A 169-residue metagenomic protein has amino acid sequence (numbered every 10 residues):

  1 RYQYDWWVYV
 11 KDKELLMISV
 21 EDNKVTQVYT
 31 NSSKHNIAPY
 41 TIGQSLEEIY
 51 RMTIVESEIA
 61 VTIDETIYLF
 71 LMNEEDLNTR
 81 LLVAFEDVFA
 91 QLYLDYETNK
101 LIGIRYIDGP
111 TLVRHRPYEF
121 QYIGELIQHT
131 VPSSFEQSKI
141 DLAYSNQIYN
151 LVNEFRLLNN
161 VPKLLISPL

Functional and structural regions predicted by a protein language model:
R1-L169: N-terminal targeting leaders of exported, membrane, and organelle-targeted proteins
